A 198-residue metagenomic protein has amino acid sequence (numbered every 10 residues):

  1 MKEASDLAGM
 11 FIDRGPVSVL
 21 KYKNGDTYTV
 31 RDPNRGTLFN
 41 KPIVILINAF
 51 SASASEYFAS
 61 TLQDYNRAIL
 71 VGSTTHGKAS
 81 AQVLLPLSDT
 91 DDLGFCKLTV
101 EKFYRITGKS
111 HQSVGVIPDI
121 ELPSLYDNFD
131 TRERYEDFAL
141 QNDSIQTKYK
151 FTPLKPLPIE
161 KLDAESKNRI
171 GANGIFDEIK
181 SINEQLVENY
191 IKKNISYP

Functional and structural regions predicted by a protein language model:
M1-P198: C-terminal "post-core" interaction segments
